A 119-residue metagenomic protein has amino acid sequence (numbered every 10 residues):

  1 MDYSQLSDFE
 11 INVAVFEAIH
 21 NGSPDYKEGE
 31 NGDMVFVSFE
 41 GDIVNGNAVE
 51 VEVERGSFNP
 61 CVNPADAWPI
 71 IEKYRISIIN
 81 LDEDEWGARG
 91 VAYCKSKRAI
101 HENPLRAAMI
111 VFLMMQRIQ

Functional and structural regions predicted by a protein language model:
M1-Q119: Glycine-rich anion-binding surface patch
